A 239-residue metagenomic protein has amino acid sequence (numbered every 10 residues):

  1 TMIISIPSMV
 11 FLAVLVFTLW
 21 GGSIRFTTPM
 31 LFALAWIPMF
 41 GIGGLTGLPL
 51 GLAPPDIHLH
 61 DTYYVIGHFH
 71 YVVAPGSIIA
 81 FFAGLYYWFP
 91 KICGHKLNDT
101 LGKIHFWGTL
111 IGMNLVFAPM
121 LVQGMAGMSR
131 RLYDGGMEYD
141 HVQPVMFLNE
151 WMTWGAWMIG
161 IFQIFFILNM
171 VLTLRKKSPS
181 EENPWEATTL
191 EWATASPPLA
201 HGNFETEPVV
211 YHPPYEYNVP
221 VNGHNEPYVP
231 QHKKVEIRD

Functional and structural regions predicted by a protein language model:
T1-S5: Structural signature of hydrophobic alpha-helical transmembrane segments
F11-F32, P49-V65, A80-F106, P119-F147 (+1 more regions): Juxtamembrane membrane-water interface segments of multi-pass membrane proteins, especially cytoplasmic-side
T18, A35-T46: Accessory "access/gating" subregions that flank catalytic or transport cores
W36-F40, H105-M120: Hydrophobic alpha-helical membrane-insertion segments
Y71-I78, P144-Q163: Hydrophobic alpha-helical transmembrane segments
A126-P144, T173-D239: Extramembrane terminal tails and long inter-domain/linker segments of multi-pass membrane proteins
